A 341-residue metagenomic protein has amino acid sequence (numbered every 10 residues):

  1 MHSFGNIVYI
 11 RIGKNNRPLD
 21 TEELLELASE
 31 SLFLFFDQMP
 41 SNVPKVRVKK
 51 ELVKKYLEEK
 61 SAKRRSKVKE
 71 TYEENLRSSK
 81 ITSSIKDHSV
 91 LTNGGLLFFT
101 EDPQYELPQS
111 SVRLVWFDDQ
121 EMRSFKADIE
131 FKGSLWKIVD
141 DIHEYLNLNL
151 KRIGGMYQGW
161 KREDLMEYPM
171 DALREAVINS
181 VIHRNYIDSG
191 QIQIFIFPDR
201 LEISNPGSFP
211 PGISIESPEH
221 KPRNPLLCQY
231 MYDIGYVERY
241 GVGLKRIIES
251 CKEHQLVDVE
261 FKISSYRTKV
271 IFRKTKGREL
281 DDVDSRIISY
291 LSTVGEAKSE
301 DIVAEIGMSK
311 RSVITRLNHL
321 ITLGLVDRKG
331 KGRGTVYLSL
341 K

Functional and structural regions predicted by a protein language model:
I10-V177, V181-D188, I196-R200, S204-P222 (+2 more regions): Active-site helix-to-loop segments that bind/position phosphate- or nucleotide-bearing substrates and donors across
L97, D301-I306: A short acidic, leucine-rich amphipathic alpha-helix
Y168, G307-H319: Short amphipathic alpha-helical interaction segments
I234-K276: Long, low-complexity, charged/polar intrinsically disordered regions in eukaryotic proteins
V257, I321-K331: A short, conserved structural fragment
T275, L280, K331-K341: Short, cationic-aromatic polyanion-contact patches
E279-A297, A304: Short amphipathic alpha-helical interface segments
S299-E300, N318, L323: Residues within the helices of the helix-turn-helix
